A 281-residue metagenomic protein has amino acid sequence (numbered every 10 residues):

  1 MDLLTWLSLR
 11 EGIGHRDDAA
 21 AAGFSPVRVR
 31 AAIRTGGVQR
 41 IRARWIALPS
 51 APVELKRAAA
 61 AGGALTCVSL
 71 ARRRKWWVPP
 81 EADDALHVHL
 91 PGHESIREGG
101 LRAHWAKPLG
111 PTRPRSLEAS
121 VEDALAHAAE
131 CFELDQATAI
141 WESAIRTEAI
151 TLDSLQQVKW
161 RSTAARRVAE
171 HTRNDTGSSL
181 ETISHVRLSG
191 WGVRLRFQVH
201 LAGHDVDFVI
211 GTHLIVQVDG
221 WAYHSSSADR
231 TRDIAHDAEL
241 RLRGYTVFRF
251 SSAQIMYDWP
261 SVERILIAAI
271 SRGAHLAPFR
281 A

Functional and structural regions predicted by a protein language model:
M1-S162, V168, S271-A281: Short gly/ser-rich loop at a beta-strand->alpha-helix junction or flexible surface loop bordering the NTP-binding
A144-A281: Surface segments flanking catalytic/ligand-binding clefts of nucleic-acid enzymes
